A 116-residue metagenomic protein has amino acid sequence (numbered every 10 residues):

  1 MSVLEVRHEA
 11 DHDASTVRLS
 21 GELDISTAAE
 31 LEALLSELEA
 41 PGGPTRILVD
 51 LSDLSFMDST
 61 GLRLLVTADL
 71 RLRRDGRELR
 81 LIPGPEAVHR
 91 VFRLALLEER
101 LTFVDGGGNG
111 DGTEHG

Functional and structural regions predicted by a protein language model:
M1-F56, V66-G116: STAS-like cytosolic regulatory interaction modules
